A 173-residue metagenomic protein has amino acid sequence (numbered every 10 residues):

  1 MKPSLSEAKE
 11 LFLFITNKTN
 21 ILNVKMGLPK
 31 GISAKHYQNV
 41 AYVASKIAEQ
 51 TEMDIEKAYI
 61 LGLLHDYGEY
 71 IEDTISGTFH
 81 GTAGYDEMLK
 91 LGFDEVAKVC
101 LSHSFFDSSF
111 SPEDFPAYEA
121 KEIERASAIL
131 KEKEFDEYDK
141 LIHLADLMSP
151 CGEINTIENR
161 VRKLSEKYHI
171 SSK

Functional and structural regions predicted by a protein language model:
M1-T78: Acidic/His-rich, divalent-metal-binding segments that scaffold phosphate/diphosphate chemistry
Y42, K163-E166: Short amphipathic alpha-helical coupling elements at transmembrane boundaries
Q50-L164: Divalent metal-dependent catalytic cores for phosphoryl transfer on phosphate-bearing substrates
I170-K173: Charged phosphate-binding loop/patch that engages nucleotide di/tri-phosphates or the phosphate backbone of nucleic
